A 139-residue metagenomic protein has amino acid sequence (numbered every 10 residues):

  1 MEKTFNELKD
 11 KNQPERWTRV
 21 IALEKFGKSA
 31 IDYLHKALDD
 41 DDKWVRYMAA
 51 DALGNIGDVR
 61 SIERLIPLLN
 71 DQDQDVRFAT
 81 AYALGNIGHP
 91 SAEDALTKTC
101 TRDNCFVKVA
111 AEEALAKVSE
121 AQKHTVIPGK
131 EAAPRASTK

Functional and structural regions predicted by a protein language model:
M1-E7, G27-D39, D58-N70, H89-T101 (+2 more regions): Amphipathic alpha-helical scaffolding segments comprising HEAT/armadillo-like alpha-solenoid repeats
Q13-K28, Y33-K36, W44-V59, P67 (+3 more regions): Structural detector for internal amphipathic alpha-helices that build alpha-solenoid repeat scaffolds
